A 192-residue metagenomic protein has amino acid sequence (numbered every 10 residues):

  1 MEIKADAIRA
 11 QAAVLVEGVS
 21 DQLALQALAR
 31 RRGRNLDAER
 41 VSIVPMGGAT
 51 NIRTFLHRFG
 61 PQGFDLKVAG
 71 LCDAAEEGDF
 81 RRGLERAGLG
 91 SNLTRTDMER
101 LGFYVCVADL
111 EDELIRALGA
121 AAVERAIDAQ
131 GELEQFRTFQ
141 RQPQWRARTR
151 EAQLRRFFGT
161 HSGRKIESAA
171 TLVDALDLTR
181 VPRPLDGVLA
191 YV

Functional and structural regions predicted by a protein language model:
M1-V192: Acidic, divalent-metal-binding catalytic cores of TOPRIM and closely related two-metal-ion phosphodiester/pyrophosphate
